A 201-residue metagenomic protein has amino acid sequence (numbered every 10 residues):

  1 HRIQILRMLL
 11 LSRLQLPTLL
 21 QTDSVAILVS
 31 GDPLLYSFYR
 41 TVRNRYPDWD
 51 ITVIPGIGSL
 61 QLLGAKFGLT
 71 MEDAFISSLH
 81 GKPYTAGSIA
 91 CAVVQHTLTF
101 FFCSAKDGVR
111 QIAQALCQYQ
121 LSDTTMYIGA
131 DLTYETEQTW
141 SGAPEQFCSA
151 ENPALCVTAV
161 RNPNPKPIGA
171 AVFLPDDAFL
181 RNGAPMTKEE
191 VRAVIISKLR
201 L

Functional and structural regions predicted by a protein language model:
H1-T52: Class I S-adenosyl-L-methionine
R2-I3, M8-L11, D23-V25, V94-A184: A contiguous loop/helix-start segment that scaffolds small-molecule binding in enzyme catalytic cores
R2-L14, I57-S59, I76-P83, D131-T133: Short, acidic/turn-prone active-site loops that include or flank metal/cofactor- and phosphate-binding residues
P17, R43, A90, I196-R200: Generic structural signal for well-ordered alpha-helical scaffold segments
S30-H96: Class I SAM-dependent methyltransferase SAM-binding "motif I" and its flanking Rossmann-like core
M186-L201: Conserved alpha-helix/loop element of class I SAM-dependent methyltransferases that forms part of the SAM/SAH-binding
